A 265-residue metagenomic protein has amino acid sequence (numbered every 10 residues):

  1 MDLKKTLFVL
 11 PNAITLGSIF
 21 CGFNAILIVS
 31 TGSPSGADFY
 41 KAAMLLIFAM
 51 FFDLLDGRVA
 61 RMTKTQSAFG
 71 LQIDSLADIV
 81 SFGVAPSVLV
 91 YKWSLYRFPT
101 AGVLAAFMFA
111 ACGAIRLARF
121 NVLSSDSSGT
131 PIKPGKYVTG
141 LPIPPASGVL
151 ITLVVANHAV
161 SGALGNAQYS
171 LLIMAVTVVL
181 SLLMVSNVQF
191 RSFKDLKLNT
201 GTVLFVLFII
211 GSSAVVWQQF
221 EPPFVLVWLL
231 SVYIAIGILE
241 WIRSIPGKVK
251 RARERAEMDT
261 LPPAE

Functional and structural regions predicted by a protein language model:
M1-L54, E240, K250, E265: Topogenic membrane-insertion module of multi-pass membrane proteins
T6-N12, F69-A77, V138, S192-T202: Short, amphipathic, aromatic/basic-enriched membrane-interface segments that mark the entry/exit of transmembrane
A13-T15, M44, M62-F120: Multi-pass membrane catalytic core of lipid/isoprenoid biosynthesis enzymes
I14-I19, L76-G83, N199-I210: Short hydrophobic alpha-helical membrane-embedded segments
F23-I26, F48, F52, P86 (+3 more regions): Alpha-helical transmembrane segments of polytopic integral membrane proteins, especially the permease/helical cores
N24-M44, P86-F107, T152-L172, Q219-F224: Helix-coil boundary and interhelical linker segments in multi-pass alpha-helical membrane proteins
G57-S67, A114-K133, V185-F193, L239-I242: C-terminal ends of transmembrane helices
T130, G135-E265: C-terminal membrane-associated helical module and adjoining short loops/tails
